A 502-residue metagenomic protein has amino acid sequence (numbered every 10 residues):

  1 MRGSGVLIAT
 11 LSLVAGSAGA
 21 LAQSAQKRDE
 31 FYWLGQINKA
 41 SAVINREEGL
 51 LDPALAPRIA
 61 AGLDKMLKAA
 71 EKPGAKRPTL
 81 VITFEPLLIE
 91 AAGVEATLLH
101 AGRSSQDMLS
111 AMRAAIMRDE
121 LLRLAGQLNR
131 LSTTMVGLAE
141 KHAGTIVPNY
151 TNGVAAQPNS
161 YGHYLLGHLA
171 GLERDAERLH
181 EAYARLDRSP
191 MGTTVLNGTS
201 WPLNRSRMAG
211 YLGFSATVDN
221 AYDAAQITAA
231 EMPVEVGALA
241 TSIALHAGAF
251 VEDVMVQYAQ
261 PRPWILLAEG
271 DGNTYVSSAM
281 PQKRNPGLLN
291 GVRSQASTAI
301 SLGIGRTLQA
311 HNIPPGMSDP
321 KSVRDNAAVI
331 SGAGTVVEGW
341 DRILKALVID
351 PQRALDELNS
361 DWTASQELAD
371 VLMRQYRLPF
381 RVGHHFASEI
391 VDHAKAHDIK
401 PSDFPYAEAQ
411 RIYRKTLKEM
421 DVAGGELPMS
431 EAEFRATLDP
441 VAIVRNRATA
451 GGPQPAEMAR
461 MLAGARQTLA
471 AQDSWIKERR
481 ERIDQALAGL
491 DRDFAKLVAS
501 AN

Functional and structural regions predicted by a protein language model:
M1-L7: Bacterial N-terminal signal peptides that target proteins for export
I8-G16: Bacterial N-terminal signal peptides
L21-G198, L203-R205, A209, N273-V276 (+5 more regions): A helix-coil-helix interface module used to build multimeric assemblies and to scaffold catalytic/cofactor sites
Q23-I37, R77, V94-E95, S278-N502: Glycine-rich cofactor/substrate-binding loops
S41, G62-M66, L87, A91 (+17 more regions): Generic, well-ordered alpha-helical scaffold segments in large soluble proteins
A42-L51, H163, A170, V234-S242 (+1 more regions): Short, well-ordered beta-strand elements within core beta-sheets of diverse protein domains
A70, M135, A139-H142, I146 (+14 more regions): Leucine-rich amphipathic alpha-helices with coiled-coil/heptad-repeat character
A114-R118, L124-A125, E140, V154-I313 (+1 more regions): Charged, flexible cofactor/metal-binding loops and thiol motifs
